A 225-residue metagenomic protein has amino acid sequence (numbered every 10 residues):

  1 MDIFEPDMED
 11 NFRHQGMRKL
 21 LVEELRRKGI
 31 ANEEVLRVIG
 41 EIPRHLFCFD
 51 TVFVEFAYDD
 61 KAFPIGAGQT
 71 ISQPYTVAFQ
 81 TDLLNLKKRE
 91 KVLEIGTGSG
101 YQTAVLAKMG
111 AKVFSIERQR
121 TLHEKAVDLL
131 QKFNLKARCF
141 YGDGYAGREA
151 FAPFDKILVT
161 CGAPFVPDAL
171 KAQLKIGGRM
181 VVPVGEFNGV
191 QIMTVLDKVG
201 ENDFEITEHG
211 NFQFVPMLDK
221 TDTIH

Functional and structural regions predicted by a protein language model:
D2, N85-E205: Conserved nucleotide-cofactor-binding alpha/beta core module
D2-L93, Y101-V105, M109, L122-F133 (+2 more regions): Class I SAM-dependent transferase core
